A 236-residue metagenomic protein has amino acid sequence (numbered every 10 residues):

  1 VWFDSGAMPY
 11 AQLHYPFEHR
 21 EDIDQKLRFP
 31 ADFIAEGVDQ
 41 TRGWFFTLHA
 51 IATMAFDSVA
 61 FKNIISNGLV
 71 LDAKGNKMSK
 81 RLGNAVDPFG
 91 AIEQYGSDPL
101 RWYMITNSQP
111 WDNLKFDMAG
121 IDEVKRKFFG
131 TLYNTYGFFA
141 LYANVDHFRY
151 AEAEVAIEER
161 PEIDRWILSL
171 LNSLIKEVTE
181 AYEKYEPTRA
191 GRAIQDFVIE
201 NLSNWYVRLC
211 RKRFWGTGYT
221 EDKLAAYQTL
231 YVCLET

Functional and structural regions predicted by a protein language model:
V1-V145, Y150, I167-W215, T229-T236: Structured secondary-structure scaffolds
F89-I92, A156-I167, D222: A ubiquitous short alpha-helical element
A151-V155: Generic long, charged, amphipathic alpha-helical segments
W215, Y219-L224: Outer-membrane beta-barrel domain signature, especially the mid-to-C-terminal portions of large Gram-negative OMP
